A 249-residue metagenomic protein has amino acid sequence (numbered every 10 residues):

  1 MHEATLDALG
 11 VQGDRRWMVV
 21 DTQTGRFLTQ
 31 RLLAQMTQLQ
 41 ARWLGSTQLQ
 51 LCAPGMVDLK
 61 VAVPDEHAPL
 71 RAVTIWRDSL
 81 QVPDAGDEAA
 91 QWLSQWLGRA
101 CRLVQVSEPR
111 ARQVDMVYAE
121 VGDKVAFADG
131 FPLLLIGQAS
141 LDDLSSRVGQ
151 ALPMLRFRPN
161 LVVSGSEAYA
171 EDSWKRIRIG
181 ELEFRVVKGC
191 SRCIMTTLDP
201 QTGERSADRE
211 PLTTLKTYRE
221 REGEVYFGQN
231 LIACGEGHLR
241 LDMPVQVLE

Functional and structural regions predicted by a protein language model:
M1-E249: Metal-cofactor-dependent catalytic cores
